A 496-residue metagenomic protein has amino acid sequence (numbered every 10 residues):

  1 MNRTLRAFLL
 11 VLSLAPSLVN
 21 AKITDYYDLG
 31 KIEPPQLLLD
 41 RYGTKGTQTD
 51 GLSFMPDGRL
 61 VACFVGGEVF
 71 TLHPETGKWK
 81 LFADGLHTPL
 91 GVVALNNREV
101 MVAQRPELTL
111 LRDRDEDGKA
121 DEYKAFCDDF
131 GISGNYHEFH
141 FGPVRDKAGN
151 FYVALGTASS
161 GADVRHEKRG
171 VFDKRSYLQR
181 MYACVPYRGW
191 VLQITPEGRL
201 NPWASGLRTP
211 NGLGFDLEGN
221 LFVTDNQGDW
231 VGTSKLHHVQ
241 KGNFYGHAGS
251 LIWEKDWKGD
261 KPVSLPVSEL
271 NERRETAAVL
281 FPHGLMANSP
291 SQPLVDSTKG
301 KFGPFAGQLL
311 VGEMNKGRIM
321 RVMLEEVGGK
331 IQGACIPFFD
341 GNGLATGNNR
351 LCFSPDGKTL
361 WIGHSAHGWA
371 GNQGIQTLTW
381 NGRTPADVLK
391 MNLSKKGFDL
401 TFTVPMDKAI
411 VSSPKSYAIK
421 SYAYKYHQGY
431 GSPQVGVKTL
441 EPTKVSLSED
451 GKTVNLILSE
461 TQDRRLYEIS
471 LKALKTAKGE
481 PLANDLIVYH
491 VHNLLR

Functional and structural regions predicted by a protein language model:
M1-A7: Positively charged n-region of N-terminal signal peptides that target proteins for export
A7-S17: Bacterial N-terminal signal peptides
S13, L155, G479: Active-site-flanking alpha-helical
A21-P385, L389-K390, G397, K408: Beta-propeller domains with acidic blade repeats across secreted/periplasmic ectodomains and cytosolic WD/CNH propellers
R383-R496: Acidic, low-complexity Ser/Thr/Gly/Pro-rich repeat segments typical of extracellular/periplasmic and surface-exposed
